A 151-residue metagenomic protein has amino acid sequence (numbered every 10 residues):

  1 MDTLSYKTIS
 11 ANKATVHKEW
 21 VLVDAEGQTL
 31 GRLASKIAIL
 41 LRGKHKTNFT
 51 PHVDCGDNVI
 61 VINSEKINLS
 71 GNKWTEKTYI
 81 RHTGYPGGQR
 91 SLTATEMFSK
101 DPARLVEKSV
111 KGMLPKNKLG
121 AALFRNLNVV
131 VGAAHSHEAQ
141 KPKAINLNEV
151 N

Functional and structural regions predicted by a protein language model:
M1-K108, K118, S136-N151: Ribosome large-subunit tunnel/peptidyl-transferase-proximal elements
V106-E107, K111, F124: Hydrophobic, well-ordered secondary-structure segments
G120-V130, S136: C-terminal structural segments of small proteins and small subunits
